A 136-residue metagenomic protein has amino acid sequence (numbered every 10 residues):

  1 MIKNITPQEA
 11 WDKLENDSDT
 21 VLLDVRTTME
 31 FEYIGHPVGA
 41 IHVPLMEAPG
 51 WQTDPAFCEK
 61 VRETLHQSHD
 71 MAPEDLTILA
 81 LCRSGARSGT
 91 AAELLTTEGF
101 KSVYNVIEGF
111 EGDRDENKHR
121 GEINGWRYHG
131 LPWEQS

Functional and structural regions predicted by a protein language model:
M1-V21, T28-T77, S88-S136: Rhodanese-like catalytic fold shared by cysteine-dependent sulfurtransferases and DSP/PTP-type phosphatases
L81: Short, surface-exposed ligand- or partner-binding patches at beta-edge/loop junctions that are enriched in aromatics
